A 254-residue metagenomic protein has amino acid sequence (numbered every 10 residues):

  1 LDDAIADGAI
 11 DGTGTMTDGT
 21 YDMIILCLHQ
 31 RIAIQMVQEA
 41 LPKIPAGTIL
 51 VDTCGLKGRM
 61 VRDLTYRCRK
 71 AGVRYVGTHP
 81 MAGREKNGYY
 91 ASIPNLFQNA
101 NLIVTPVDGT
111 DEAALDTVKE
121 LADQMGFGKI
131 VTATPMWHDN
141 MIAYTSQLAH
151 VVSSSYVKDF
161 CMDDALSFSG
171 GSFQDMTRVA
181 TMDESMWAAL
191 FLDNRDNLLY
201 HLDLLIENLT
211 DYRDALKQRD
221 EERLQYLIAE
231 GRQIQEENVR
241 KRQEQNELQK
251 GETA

Functional and structural regions predicted by a protein language model:
L1-A9, G14-M16: NAD(P)-binding Rossmann-fold cofactor-contacting core
T15-I44, T48-V51: Rossmann-like NAD(P)-binding element
H29-R31, L56, M81, D196: Short glycine-rich anion-binding loops that position phosphate/pyrophosphate groups of nucleotides and phosphorylated
Q38-Y90: Rossmann-like NAD(P)(H) cofactor-binding subdomain of soluble oxidoreductases
P94-T181: Internal alpha-helical scaffold of NAD(P)-dependent oxidoreductase catalytic cores
D164-Q235: Interdomain hinge/lid region at the active-site interface of Rossmann-like NAD(P)-dependent oxidoreductases
E222-A254: SAM-dependent methyltransferases
